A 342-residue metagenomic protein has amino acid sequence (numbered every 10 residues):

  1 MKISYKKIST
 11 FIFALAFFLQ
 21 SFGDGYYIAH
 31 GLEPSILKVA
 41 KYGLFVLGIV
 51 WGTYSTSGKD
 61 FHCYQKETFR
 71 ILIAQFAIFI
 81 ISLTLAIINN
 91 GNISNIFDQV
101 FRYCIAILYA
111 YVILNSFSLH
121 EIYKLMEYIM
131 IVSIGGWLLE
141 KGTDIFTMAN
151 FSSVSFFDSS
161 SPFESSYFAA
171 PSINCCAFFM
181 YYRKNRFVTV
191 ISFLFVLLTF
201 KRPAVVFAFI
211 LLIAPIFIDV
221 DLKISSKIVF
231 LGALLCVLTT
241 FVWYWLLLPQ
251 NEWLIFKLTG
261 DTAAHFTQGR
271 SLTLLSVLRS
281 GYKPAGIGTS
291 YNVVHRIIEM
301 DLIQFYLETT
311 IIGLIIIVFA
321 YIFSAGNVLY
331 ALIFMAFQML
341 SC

Functional and structural regions predicted by a protein language model:
M1-L254, L275-Y282, I298-C342: Hydrophobic transmembrane helix bundles of membrane-integrated enzymes that assemble and modify cell-envelope
L254-G260: A short, surface-exposed helix-loop junction/capping segment
D261-L274, Y282-L302: Extracytoplasmic catalytic/substrate-binding loops of multi-pass membrane glycan-assembly enzymes
